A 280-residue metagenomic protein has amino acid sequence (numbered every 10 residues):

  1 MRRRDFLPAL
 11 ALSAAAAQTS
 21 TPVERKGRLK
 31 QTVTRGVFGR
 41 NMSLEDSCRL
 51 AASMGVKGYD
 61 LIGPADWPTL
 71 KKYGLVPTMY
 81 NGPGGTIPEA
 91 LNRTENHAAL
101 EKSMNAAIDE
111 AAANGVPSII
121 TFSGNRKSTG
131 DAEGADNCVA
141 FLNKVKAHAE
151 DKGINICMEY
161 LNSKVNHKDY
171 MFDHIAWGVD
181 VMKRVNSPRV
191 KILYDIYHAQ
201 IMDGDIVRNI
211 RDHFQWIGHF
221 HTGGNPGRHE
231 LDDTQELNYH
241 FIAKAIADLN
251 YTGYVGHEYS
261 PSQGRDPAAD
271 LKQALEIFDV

Functional and structural regions predicted by a protein language model:
R2-T32, V37, N41-A52, V116-P117 (+2 more regions): Histidine-acidic metal/acid-base catalytic patches
L10, A16, V23-R25, A90-K191 (+1 more regions): Active-site acidic/histidine proton-transfer and metal-coordination neighborhood in alpha/beta enzyme cores
V37-G39, G63-A65, P83-G85, N125-K127 (+4 more regions): Active-site-proximal loop/turn and secondary-structure-junction residues that shape catalytic pockets, frequently
S47-D66: Catalytic domains of carbohydrate-active enzymes, especially glycoside hydrolases
A52, K71, A112, E150 (+1 more regions): Anion (oxyanion) recognition and catalysis
P68-Y80, I154: Short acidic, glycine/proline-enriched helix-loop-strand junctions
